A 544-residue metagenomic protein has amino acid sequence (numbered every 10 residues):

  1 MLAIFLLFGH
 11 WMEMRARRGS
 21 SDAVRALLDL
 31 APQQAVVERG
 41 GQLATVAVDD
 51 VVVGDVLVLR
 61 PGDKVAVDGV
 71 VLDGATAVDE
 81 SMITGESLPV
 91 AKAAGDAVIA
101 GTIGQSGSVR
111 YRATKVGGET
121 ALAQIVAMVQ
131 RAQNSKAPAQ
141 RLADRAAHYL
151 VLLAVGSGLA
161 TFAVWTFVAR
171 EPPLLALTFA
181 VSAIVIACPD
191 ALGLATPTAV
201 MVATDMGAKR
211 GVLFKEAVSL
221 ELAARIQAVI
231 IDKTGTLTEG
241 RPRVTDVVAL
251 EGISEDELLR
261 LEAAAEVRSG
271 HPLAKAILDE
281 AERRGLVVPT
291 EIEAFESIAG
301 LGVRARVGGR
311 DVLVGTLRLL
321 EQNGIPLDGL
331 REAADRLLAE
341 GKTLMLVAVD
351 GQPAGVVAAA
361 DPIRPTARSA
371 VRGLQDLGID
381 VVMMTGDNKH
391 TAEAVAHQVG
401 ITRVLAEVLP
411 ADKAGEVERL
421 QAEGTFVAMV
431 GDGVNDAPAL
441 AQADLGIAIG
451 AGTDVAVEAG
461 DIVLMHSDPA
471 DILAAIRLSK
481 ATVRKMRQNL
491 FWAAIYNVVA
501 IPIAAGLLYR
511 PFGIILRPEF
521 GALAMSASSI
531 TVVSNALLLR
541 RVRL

Functional and structural regions predicted by a protein language model:
M1-E38, V52-L57, A75, S81-A180 (+3 more regions): Actuator/coupling domain of P-type ATPases
A16, A35, G54, G69 (+27 more regions): Residue-level signature of catalytic and energy-coupling elements of molecular machines, predominantly ATP/GTP-dependent
A26-E119, A217-E262, R306-V307: Conserved cytosolic catalytic loops of P-type ATPases
Q33, I83, L142, T178 (+5 more regions): Conserved catalytic phosphorylation-site environment of P-type ATPases
P61, K115, F214, R306-G309 (+3 more regions): Conserved ATP-binding TGD loop and adjacent catalytic N/P-domain core of P-type ATPases
T102, Q227-G270, A299-V382, D461-I462 (+1 more regions): ATP-driven catalytic headpiece of P-type ATPases
H148-I186, G211, F491-L523: Helix-interface capping motifs at the ends of transmembrane segments in multi-pass membrane proteins
M465-L544: Membrane-embedded transport module
